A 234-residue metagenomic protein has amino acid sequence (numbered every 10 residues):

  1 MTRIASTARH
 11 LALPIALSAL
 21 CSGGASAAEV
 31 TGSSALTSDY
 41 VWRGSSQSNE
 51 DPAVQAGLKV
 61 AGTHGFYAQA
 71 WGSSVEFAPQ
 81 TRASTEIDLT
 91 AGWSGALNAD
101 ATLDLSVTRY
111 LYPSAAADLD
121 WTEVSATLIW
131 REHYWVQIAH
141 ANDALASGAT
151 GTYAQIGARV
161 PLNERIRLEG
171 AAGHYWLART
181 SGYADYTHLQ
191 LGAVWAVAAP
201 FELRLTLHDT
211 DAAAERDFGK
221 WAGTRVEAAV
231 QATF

Functional and structural regions predicted by a protein language model:
M1-E29: Cleavable N-terminal export/targeting peptides
S26-E76, H174, R225, Q231: Short glycine/proline- and aromatic-enriched beta-strand/turn motifs that initiate or cap beta-hairpins
A28, E50-V54, A83-I87, D118-V124 (+3 more regions): Residues that define the transmembrane beta-barrel architecture of outer-membrane proteins
V30-G32, H64-A70, A99-L105, E132-I138 (+3 more regions): Repeated loop/turn-to-beta-strand initiation elements of outer-membrane beta-barrel proteins
L36-W42, G72-E76, G95, R109-P113 (+5 more regions): Transmembrane beta-strands of outer-membrane beta-barrel pores
K59-G65, S94-A96, T127-H133, R159-P161 (+3 more regions): Structural signature of outer-membrane beta-barrel channels/translocons
A117-R179, A184: Detector for outer-membrane/organellar transmembrane beta-barrel domains, recognizing the amphipathic beta-strand
V160, R167, L191-E202, K220-F234: Outer-membrane beta-barrel "beta-signal"
